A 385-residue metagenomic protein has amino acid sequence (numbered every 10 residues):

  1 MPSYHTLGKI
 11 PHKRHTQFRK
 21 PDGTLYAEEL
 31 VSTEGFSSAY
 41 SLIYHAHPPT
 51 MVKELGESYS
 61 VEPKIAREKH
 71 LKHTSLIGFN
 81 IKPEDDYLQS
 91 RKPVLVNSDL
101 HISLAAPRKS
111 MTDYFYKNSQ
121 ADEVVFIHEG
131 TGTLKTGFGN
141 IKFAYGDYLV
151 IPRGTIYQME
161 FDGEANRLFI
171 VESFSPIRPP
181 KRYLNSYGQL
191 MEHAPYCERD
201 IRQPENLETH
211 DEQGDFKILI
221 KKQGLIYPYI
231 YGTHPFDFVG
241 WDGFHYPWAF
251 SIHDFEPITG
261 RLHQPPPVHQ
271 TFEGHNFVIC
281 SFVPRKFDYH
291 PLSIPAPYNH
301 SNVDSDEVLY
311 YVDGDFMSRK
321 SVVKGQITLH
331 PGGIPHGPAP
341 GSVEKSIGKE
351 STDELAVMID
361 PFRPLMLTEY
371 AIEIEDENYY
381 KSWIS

Functional and structural regions predicted by a protein language model:
M1-S385: Jelly-roll (double-stranded beta-helix
